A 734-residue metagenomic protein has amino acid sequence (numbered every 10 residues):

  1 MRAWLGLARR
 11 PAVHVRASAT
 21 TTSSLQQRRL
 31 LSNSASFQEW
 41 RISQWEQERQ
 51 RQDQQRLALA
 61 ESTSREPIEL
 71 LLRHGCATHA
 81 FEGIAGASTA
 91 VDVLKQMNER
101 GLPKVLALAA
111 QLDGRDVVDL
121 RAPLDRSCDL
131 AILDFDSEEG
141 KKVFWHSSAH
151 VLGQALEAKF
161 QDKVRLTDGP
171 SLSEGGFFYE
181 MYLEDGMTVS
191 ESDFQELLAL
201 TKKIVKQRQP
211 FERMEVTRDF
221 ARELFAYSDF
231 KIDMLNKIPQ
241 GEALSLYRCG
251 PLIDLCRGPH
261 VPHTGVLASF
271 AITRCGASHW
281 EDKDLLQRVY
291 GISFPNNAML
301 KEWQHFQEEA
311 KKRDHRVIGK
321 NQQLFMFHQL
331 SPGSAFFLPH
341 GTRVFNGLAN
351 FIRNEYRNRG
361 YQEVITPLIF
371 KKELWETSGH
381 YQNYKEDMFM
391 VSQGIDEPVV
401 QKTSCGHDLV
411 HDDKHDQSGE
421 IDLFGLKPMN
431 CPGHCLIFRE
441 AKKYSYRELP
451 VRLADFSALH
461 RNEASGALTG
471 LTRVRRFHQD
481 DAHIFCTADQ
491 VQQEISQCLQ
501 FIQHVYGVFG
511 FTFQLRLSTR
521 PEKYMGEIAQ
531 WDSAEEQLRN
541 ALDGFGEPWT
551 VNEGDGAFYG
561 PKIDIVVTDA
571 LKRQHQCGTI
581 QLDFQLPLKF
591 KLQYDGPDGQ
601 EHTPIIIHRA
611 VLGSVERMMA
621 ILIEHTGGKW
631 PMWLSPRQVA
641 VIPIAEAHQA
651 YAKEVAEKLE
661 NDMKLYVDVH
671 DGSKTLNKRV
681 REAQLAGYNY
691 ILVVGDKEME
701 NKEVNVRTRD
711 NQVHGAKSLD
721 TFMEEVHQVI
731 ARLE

Functional and structural regions predicted by a protein language model:
R2-R10, H14-A17, S24-T167, L172 (+1 more regions): NTP/phosphate- and nucleic-acid-binding module
